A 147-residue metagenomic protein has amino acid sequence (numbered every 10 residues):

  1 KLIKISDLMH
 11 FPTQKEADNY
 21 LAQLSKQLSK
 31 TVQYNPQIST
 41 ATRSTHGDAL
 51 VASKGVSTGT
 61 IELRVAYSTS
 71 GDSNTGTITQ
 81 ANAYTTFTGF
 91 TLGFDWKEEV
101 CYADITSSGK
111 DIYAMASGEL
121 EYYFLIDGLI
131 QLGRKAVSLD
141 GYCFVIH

Functional and structural regions predicted by a protein language model:
K1-T58: N-terminal prepro-regions of secreted/extracellular proteins
N35-H147: Mature secreted bioactive peptide module from preproproteins
